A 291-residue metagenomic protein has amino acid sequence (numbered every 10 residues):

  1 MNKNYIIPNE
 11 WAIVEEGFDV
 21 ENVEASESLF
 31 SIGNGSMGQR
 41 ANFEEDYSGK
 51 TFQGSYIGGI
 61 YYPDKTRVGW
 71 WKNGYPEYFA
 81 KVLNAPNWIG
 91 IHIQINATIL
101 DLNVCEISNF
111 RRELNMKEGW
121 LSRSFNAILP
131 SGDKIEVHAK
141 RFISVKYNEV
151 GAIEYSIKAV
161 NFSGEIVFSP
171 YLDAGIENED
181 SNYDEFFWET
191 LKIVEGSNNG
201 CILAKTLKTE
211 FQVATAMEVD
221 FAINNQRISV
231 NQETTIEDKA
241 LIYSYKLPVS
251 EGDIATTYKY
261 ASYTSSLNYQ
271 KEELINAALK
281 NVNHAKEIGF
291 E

Functional and structural regions predicted by a protein language model:
M1-E291: Acidic/polar, glycine-enriched structural segments that form the non-catalytic walls/loops of the carbohydrate-binding
